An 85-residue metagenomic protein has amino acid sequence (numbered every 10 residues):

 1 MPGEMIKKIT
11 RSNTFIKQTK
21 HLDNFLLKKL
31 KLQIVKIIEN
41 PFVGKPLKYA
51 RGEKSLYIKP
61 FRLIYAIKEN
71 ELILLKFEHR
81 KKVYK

Functional and structural regions predicted by a protein language model:
M1-T10, K17-K20, N24-K28, I58-R62 (+1 more regions): Enriched for short, Lys/Arg-rich terminal
R11-S12, N40: PIN/NYN-family metal-dependent endoribonuclease catalytic core
T14, K29, K48: Short, conserved clusters of charged catalytic residues that mark active-site and nucleotide-handling motifs
L32-Y57, Y84: A short, surface-exposed loop/turn module that caps and links secondary-structure elements
